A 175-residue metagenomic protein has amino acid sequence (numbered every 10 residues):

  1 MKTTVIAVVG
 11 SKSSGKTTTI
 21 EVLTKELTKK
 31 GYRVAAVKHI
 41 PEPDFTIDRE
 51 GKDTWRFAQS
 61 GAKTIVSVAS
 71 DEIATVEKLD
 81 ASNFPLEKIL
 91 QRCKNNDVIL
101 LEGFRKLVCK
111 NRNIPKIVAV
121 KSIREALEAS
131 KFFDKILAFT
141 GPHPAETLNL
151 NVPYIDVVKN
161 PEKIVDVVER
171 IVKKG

Functional and structural regions predicted by a protein language model:
V8: Hydrophobic anchor at the beta1->P-loop junction of P-loop NTPases
K12: The conserved Walker
K16: Conserved lysine of the Walker
T24-L79: N-terminal phosphate/diphosphate-binding loop that engages ATP/GTP or pyrophosphate donors across diverse enzyme folds
V76-L107: Phosphate-binding/switch loop-helix module in NTP-utilizing enzymes
I99-G103, P115-K121, K135-H143: Short, hydrophobic beta-strand segments that form beta-sheet elements in well-ordered domains
K106, F132-G175: Conserved NTP phosphate-binding and transfer environment spanning the P-loop NTPase/kinase superfamily
